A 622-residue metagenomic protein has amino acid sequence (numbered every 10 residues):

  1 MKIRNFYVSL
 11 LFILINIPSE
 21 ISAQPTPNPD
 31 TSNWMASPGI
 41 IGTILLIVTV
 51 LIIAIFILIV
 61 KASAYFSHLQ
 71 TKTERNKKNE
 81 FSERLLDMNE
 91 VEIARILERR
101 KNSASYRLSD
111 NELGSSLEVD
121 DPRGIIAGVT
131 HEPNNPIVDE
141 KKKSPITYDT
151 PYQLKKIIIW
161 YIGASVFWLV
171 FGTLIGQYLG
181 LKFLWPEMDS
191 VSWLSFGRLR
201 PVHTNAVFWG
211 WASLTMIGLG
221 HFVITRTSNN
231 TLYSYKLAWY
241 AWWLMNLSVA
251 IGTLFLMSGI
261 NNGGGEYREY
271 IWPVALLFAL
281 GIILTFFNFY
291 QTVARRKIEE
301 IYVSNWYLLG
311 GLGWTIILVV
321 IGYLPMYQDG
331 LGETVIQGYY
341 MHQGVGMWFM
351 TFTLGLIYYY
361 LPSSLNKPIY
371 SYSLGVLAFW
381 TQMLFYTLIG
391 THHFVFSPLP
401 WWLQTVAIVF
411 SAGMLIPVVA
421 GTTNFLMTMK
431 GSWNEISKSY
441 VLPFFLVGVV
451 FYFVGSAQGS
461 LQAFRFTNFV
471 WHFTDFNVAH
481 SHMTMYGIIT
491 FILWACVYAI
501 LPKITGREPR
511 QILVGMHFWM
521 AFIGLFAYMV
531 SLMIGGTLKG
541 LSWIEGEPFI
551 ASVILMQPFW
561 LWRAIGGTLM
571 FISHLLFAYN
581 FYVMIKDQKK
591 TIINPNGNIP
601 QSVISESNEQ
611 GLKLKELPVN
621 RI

Functional and structural regions predicted by a protein language model:
M1-Q24: N-terminal secretory/membrane targeting signals
K2-Y7, Q153-A164: N-terminal membrane topogenic signal
A23-N33, I260-I271, Q328-I336: Inter-helical loop and helix-membrane interface segments of multi-pass membrane transporters/permeases
P25-V48: Hydrophobic alpha-helical membrane-interaction elements
P27-D30, V60-I158, K539-Q557, M584-I622: Extramembrane terminal tails and long inter-domain/linker segments of multi-pass membrane proteins
I40-Y65, T130-I137, I159-L184, F196-N230 (+13 more regions): Hydrophobic cores of alpha-helical transmembrane segments in multi-pass integral membrane proteins
I125, E140-Y152, G176, G180-F183 (+3 more regions): Membrane-embedded alpha-helical bundles that constitute the cytochrome b-like, heme-associated redox core of multi-pass
G264-A275, E300-S304, G332-H342, P400-F410 (+2 more regions): Non-cytosolic membrane-interface motifs at loop->transmembrane helix junctions
